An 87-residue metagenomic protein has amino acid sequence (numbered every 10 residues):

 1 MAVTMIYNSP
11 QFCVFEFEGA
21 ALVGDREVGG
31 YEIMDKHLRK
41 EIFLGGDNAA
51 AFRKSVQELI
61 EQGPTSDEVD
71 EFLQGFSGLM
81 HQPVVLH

Functional and structural regions predicted by a protein language model:
M1-H87: Polybasic/polar functional segments that serve as interface/processing modules
